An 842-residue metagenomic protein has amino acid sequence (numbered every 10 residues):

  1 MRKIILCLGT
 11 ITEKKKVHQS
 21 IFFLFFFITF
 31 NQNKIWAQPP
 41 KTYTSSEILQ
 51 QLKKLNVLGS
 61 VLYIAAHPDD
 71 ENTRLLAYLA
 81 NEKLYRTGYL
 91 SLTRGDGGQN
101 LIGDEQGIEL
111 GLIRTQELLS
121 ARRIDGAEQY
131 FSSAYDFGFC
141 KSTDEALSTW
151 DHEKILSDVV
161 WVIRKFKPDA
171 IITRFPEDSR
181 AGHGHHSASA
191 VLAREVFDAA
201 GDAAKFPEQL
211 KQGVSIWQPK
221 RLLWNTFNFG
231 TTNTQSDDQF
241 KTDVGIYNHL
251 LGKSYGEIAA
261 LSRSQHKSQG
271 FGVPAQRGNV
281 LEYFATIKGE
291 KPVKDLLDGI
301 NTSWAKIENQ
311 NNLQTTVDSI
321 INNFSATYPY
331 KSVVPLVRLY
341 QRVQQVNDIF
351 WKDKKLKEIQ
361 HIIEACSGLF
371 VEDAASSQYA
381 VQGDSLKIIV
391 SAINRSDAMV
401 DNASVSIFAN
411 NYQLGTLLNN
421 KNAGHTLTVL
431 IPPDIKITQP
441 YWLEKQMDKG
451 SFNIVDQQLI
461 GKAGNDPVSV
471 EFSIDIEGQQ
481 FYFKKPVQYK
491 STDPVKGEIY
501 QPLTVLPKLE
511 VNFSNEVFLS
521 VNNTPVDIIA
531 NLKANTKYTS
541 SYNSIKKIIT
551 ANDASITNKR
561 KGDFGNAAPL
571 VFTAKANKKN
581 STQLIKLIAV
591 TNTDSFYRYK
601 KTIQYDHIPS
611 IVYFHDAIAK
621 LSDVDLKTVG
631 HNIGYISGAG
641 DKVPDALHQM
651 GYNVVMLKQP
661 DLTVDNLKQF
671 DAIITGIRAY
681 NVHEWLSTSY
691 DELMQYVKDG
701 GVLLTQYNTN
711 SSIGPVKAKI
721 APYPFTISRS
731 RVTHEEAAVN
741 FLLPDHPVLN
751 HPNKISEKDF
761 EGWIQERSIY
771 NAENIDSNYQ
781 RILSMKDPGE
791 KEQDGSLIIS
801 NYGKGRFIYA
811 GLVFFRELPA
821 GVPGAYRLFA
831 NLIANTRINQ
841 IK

Functional and structural regions predicted by a protein language model:
W36-L62, S142-A146, H152-V371: Metal-dependent de-N-acetylase/amidase catalytic core
Q38-K165, S187, V191-D198: Active-site rim/loop-helix segments in enzyme catalytic domains that contact anionic ligands
N347-G383, K490-V521: Low-complexity, acidic Ser/Thr/Pro/Gly-rich terminal tails and inter-domain linkers that flank the onset of structured
N420-P486, K575-L584: Eukaryote-biased detector of low-complexity, proline/serine/threonine-rich segments and adjacent exposed loops
Q479-E510, F596-D623: Short beta-strand elements
S595-G676, R816, A834-I841: Aromatic-Pro/Gly-enriched surface loop or interdomain linker that acts as a lid/target-recognition segment
R678-F760: A glycine-rich, often tryptophan-bearing local segment used as a flexible ligand/cofactor-contacting loop or short
R729-G821, Q840: Catalytic beta-strand/loop cores that center a nucleophilic Ser/Cys/Thr and support acyl-enzyme chemistry
